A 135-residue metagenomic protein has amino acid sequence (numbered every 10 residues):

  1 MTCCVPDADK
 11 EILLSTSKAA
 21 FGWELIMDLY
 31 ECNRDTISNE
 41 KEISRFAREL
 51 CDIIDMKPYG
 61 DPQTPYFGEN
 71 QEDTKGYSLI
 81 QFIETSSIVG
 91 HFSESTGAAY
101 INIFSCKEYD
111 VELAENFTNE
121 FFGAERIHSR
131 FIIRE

Functional and structural regions predicted by a protein language model:
M1-E135: Polybasic/polar functional segments that serve as interface/processing modules
